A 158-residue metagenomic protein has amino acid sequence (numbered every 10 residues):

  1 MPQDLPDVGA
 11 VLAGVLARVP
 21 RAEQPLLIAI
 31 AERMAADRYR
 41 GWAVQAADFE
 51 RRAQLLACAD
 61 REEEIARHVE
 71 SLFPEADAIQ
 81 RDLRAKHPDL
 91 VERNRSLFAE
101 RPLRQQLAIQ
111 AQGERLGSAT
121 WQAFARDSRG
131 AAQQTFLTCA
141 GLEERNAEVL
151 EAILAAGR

Functional and structural regions predicted by a protein language model:
M1-R158: Non-heme di-metal
